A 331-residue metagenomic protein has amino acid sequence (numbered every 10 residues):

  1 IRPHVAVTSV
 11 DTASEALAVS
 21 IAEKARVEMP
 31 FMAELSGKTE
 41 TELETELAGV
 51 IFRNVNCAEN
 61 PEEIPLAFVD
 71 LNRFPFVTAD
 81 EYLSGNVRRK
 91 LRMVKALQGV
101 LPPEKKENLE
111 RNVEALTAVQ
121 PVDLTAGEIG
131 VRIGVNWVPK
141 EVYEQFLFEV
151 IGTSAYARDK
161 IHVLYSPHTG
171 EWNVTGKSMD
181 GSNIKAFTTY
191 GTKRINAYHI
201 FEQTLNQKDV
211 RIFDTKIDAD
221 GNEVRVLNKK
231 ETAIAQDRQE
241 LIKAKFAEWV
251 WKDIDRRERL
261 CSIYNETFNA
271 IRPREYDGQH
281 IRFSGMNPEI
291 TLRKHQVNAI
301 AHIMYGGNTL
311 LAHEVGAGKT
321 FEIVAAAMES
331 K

Functional and structural regions predicted by a protein language model:
I1-F268: Charged, low-complexity intrinsically disordered regions
E258, I263-K331: ASCE P-loop NTPase motor core, strongest for the SF2 helicase catalytic module
